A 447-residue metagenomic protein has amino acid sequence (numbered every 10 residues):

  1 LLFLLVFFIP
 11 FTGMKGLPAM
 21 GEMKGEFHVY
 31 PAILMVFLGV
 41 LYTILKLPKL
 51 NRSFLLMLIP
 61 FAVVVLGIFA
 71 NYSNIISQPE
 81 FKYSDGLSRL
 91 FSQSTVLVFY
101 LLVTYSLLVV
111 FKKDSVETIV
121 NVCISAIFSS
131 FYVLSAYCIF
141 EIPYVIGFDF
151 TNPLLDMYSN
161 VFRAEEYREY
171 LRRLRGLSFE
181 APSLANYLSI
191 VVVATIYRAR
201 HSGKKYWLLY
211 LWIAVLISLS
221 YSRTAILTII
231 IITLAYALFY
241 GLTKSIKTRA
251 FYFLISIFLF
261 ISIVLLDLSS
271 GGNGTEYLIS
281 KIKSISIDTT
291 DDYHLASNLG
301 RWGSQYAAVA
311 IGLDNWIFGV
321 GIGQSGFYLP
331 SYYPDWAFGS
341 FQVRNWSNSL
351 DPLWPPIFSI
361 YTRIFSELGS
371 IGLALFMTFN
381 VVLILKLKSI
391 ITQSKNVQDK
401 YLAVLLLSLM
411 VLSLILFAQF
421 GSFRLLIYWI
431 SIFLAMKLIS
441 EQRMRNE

Functional and structural regions predicted by a protein language model:
L1, V40-L58, Y197-L208, K244-A250 (+1 more regions): Membrane-interface helix-loop-helix junctions at transmembrane boundaries of multi-pass membrane enzymes, predominantly
L2-L17, A32-L102, M410: N-terminal hydrophobic segments of proteins, predominantly signal-anchor/transmembrane helices of inner/organellar
L2-V6, K205-I213, D351-S359, S366 (+1 more regions): Loop-to-helix entry and N-terminal half of a specific, functionally important transmembrane alpha helix in multi-pass
T12-M20, E80-Y83, N160-L177, G303 (+1 more regions): Juxtamembrane membrane-water interface segments that cap and precede transmembrane helices
K15-F27, G67-A70, N74, S92-T95 (+5 more regions): Helix-loop-helix junctions and helix-breaking kinks within/between transmembrane helices of multi-pass membrane
L101-S106, N121-Y158, E166-Y170, R175-L242 (+2 more regions): Alpha-helical transmembrane segments of multi-pass inner-membrane proteins
I142-I146, Y240-D291, A310-L313: A membrane-periplasm/extracellular boundary helix in multi-pass inner-membrane enzymes that assemble envelope glycans
R168, T290-Y306, A310, D314 (+1 more regions): Long extracytoplasmic/lumenal interhelical loops at the membrane interface of multi-pass membrane proteins
